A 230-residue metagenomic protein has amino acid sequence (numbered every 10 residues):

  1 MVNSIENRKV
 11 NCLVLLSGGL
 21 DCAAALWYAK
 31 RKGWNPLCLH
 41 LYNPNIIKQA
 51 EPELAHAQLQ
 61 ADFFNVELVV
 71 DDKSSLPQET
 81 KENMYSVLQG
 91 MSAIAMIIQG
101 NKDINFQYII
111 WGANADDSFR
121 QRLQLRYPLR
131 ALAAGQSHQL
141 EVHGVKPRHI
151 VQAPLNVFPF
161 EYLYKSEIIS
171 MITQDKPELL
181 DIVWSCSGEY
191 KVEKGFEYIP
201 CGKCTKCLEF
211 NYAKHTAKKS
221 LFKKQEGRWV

Functional and structural regions predicted by a protein language model:
V2-V230: Nucleotide-activated chemistry modules centered on ATP-dependent adenylation/adenylyltransferase
